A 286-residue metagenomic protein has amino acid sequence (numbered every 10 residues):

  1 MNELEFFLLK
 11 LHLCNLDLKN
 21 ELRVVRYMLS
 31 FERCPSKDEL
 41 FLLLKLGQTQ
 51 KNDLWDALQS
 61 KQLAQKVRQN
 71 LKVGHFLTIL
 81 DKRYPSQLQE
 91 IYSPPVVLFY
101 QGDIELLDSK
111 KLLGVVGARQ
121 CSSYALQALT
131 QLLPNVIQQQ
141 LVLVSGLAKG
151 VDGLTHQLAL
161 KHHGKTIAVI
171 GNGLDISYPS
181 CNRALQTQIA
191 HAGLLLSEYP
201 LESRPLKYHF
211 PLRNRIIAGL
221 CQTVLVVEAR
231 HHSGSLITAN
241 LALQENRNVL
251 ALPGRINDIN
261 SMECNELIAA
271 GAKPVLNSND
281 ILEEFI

Functional and structural regions predicted by a protein language model:
M1-L126: Short, positively charged patches
N2-E3, I79-I286: Glycine-biased, small-residue-rich flexible motifs in mid-sequence functional cores and linkers
